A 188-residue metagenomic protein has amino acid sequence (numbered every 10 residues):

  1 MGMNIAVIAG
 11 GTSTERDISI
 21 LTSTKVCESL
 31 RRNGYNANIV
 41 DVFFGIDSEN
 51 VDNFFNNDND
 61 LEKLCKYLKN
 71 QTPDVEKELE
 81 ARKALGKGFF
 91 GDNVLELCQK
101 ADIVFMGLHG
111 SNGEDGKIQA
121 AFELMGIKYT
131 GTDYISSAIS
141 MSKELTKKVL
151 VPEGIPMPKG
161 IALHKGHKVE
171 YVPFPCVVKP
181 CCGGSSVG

Functional and structural regions predicted by a protein language model:
M1-I135, I139-M141, L145, V149-P152 (+1 more regions): ATP-binding N-terminal substructure of ATP-dependent carboxylate-amine bond-forming enzymes
S19, F174-G188: Glycine-rich phosphate-binding loop of ATP-grasp-fold ATP-dependent ligases
G154-P156: Short secondary-structure junctions
I161: Conserved beta-strand elements flanking the ATP-binding pocket of the protein kinase catalytic core
